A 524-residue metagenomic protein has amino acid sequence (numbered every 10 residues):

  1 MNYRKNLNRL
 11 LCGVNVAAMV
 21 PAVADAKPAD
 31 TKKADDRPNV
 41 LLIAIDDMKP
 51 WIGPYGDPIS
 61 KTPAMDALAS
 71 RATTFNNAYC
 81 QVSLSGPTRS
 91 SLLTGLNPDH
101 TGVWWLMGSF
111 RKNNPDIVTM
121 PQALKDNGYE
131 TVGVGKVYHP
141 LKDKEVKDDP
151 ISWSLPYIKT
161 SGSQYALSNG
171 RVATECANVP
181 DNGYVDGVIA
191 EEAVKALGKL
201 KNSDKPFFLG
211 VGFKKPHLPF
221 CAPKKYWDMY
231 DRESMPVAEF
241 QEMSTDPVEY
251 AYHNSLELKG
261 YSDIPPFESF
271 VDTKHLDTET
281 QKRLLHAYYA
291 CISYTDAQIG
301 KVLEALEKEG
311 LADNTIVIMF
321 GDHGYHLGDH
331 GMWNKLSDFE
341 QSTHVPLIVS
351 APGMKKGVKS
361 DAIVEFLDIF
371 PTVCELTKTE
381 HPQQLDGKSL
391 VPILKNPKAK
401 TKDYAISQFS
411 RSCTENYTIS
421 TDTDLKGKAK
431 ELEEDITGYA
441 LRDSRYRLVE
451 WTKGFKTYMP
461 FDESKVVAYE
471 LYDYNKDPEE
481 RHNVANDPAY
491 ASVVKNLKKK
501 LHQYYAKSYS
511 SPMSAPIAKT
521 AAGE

Functional and structural regions predicted by a protein language model:
N2-N8, V14-A18, A24-A468, P478-K499 (+4 more regions): Formylglycine-dependent sulfatase
L471-Y472: Short hydrophobic beta-strand that contains or immediately precedes a catalytic carboxylate
